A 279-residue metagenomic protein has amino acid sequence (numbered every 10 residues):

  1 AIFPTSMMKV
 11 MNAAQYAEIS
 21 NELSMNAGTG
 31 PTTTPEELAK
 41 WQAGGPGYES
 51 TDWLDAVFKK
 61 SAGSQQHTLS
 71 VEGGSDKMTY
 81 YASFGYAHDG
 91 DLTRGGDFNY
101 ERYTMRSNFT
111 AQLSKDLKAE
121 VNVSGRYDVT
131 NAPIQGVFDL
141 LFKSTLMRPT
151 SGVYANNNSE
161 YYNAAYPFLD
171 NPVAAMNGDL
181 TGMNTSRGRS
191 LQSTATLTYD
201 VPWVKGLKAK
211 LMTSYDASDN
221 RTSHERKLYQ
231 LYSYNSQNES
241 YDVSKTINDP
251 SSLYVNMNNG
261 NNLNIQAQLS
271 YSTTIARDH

Functional and structural regions predicted by a protein language model:
A1-P46, S114-V137: N-terminal, post-signal-peptide soluble/periplasmic segments of Gram-negative outer-membrane pore/transport systems
G45-G85, D89-G96, T104-P172, G182-S190 (+4 more regions): Flexible loop and strand-edge segments within Gram-negative outer membrane beta-barrel domains
V71-E72, V201-W203: Long hydrophobic segments that form regular secondary structure
A82, V121, A195, A209-T213: Membrane-embedded beta-strand positions of outer-membrane beta-barrel proteins
P172-G178, K245-P250: Short glycine/proline-rich turn/loop motifs
K227-E239, V243-K245: Solvent-exposed, glycine/polar-rich loop segments of beta-barrel outer-membrane systems
